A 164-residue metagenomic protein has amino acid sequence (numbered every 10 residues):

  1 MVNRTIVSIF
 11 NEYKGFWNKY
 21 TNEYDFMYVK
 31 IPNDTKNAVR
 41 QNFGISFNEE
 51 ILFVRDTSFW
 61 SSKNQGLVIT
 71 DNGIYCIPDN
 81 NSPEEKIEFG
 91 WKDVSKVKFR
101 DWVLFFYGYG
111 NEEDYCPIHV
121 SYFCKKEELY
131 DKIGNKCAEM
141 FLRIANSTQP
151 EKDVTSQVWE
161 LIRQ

Functional and structural regions predicted by a protein language model:
V2, I31-P32, D56, T70: Alpha-helix initiation/capping motif
V2-G15, K19, Y24-K30, Y75-D79 (+1 more regions): Acidic, Ser/Thr- and proline-rich intrinsically disordered linker/docking segments of eukaryotic scaffolds
Y28-E49: Disordered, polybasic Ser/Thr-rich segments at the N-terminal boundary of pleckstrin homology
Q41-N42, T57-S58, K63-Q65, E84-I87: Short, flexible, glycine/charge-rich loop motifs used to bind or transfer phosphoryl groups or to couple energy/partner
F47-F59: The phosphoinositide-binding surface of pleckstrin homology
R55-T57, N72, K92: Surface-exposed loop/turn and secondary-structure junction residues enriched for glycine/proline
W60-N81: Conserved beta-hairpin
